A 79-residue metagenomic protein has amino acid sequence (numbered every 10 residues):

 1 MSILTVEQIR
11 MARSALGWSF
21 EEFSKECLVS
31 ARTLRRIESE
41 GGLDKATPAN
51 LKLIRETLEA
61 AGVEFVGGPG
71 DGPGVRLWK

Functional and structural regions predicted by a protein language model:
M1-L4: A detector for short, charged/polar N-terminal pre-domain segments
Q8, T33-R36, G74: Residue-level recognition of specific faces of alpha-helices
I9-E22: Short basic helix-loop element that most often maps to the first helix and adjoining turn of HTH DNA-binding modules
S14, L28, S39: Residue-level detection of the helix-turn-helix DNA-binding "recognition helix"
S19-R36: Short alpha-helical DNA-recognition segment
E38-L51: Short, charge-rich, low-complexity interaction segments located in flexible loops at or near secondary-structure
P48-F65: DNA major-groove recognition helix of helix-turn-helix/homeodomain DNA-binding modules
V63-K79: Helix-turn-helix/homeodomain-like alpha-helical modules used for DNA recognition and transcription-factor dimerization
